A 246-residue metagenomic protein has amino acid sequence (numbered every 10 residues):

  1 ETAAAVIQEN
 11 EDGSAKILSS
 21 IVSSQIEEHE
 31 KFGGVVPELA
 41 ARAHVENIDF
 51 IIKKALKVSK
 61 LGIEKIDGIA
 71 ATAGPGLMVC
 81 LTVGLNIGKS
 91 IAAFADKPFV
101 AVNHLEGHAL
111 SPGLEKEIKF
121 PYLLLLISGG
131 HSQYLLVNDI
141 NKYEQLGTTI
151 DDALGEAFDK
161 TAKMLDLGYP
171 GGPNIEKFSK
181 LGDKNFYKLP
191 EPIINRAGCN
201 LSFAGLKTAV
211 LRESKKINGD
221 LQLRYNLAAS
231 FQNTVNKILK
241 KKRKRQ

Functional and structural regions predicted by a protein language model:
E1-K65, A71, P75, H108: N-terminal beta-alpha supersecondary unit
T2-Q8, L124, S132-L136: Short beta-strand scaffold segments in enzyme catalytic cores
S20, G62, E176-Q246: A contiguous, well-structured pocket-lining segment that forms one wall/lid of small-molecule binding clefts in soluble
S20-V22, A70-T72, N103, L123-S128 (+1 more regions): Short beta-strand segments
S59-K65, I87-H104: Nucleotide and nucleotide-moiety/phosphate-recognizing core
A71-A95: Short Gly/Thr/Asp-enriched flexible loops that form oxyanion-binding sites at enzyme active sites
A101-L123: Conserved phosphate-binding catalytic cores of ATP/NTP-utilizing and phosphoryl-transfer enzymes
S128, D139-D183, K207-T208, R212-I217: Glycine-rich phosphate-binding loop plus the immediately following alpha-helix
